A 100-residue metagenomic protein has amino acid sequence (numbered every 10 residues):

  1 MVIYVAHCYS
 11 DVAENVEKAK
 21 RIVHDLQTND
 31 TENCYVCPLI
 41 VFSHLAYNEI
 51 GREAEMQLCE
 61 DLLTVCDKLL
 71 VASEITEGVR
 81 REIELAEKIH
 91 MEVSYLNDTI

Functional and structural regions predicted by a protein language model:
M1-I100: Conserved catalytic or regulatory cores that recognize and/or transform ribose-phosphate-containing ligands
